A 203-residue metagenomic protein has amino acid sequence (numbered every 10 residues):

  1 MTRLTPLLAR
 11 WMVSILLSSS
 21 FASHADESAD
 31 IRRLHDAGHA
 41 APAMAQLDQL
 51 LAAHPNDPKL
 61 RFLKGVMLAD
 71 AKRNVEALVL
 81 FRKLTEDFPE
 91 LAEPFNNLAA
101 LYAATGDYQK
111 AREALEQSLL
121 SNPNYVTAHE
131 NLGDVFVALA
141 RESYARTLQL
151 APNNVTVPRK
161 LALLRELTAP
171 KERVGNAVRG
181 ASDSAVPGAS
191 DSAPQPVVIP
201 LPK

Functional and structural regions predicted by a protein language model:
D36-A37, D70-A71, A104-T105, A138 (+1 more regions): Register position in tetratricopeptide repeats
A53, D87-F88, S121, L150: Structural marker of alpha-solenoid helical repeat scaffolds
P58-K59, A92-E93, V126-T127, V155: Helix-start (N-cap) detector for alpha-helical repeat units in TPR-like alpha-solenoids, especially tetratricopeptide
